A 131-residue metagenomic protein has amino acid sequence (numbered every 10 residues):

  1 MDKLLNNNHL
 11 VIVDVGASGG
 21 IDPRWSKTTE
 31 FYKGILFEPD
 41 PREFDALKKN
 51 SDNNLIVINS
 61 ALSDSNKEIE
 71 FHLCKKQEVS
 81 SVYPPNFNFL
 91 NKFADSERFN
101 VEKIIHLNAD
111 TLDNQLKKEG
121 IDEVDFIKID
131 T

Functional and structural regions predicted by a protein language model:
M1-T131: Phosphate/nucleotide-binding beta-alpha loop and adjacent structural elements of enzyme active sites
